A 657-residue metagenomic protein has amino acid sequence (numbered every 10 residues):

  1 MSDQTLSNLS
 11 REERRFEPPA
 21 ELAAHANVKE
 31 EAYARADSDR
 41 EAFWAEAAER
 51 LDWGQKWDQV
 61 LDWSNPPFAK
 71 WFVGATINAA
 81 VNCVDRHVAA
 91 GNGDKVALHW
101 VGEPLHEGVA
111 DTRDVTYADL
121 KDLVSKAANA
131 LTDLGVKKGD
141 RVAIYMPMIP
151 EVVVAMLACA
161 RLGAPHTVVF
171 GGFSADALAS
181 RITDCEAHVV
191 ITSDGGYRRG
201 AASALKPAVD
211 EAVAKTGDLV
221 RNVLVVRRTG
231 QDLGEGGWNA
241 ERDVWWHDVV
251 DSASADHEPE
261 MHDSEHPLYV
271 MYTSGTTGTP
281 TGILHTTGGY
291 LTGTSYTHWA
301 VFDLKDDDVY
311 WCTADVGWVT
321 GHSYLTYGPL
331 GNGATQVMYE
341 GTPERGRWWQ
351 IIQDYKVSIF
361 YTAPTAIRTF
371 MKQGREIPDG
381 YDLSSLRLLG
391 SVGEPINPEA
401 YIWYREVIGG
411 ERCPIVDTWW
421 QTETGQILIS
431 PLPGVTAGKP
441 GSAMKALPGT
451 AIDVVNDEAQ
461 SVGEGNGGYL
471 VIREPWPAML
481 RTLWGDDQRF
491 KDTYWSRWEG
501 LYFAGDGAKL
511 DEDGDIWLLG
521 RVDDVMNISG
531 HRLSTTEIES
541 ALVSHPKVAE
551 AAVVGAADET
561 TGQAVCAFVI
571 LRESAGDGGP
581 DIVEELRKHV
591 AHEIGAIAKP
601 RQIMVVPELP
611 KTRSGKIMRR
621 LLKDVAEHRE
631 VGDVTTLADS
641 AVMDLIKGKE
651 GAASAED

Functional and structural regions predicted by a protein language model:
M1-V115, D122, K126, A208 (+6 more regions): N-lobe entry segment of adenylate-forming
A80, L98-L157, S174-A179, R242-D248 (+1 more regions): Conserved AMP-binding/adenylate-forming core of the ANL superfamily
V96, V223-V226, G237-Y272, T279 (+4 more regions): Conserved pre-ATP/AMP-binding loop-to-beta segment of ANL
L157, R161-D248, A363-P364: Structural core segment of the AMP-binding/adenylate-forming
V169-D194, V209, Q353, F360 (+8 more regions): AMP-binding/adenylate-forming catalytic core of the ANL superfamily
H247, V357-T362, M371-G438, A451: Gly/Ser/Thr-rich phosphate-binding loop
L291-V309, G317-S358, Q373-E376: Conserved AMP-binding/adenylation subdomain of ANL enzymes
K445-G449, Q460-Y494, L533, E630-V631: Conserved ATP/PPi-binding loop(s) of AMP-dependent carboxylate-activating enzymes
